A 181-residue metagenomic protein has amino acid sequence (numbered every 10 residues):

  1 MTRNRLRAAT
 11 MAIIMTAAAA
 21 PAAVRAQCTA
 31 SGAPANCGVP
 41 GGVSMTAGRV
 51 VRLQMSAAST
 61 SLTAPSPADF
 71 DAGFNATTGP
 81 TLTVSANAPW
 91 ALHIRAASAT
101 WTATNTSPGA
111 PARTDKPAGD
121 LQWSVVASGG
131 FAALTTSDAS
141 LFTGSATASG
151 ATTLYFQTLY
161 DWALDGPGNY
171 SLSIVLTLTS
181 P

Functional and structural regions predicted by a protein language model:
M1-M11: Bacterial N-terminal signal peptides that target proteins for export
A8-T10, T114, A132: Generic secretory/membrane-interface signal
A12-A19: Bacterial N-terminal signal peptides
P21-A23: Juxtamembrane cytosolic interface motif at the C-terminal end of transmembrane helices
R25-K116, T136-P181: N-terminal small/polar-rich segments of proteins
K116-G129, D161: Short beta-strand segments and strand-loop junctions that repeat across beta-rich extracellular domains
G130-F131, D138: Tryptophan-centered short beta-strand motifs
